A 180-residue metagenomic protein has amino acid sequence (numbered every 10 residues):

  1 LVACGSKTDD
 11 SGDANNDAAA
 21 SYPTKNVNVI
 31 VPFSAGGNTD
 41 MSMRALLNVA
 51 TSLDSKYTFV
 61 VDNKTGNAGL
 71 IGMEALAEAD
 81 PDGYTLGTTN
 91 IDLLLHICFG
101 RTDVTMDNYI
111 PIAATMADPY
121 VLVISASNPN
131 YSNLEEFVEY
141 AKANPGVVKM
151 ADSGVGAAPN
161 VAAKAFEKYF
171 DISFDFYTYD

Functional and structural regions predicted by a protein language model:
L1-N28: Short, low-complexity disordered leader/linker segments with a strong preference for bacterial N-terminal type II
T24-S34, F59-D62, T85-T88, I110 (+2 more regions): Short, well-ordered beta-strand elements
V29-M43, T65-N67, A151-A158: Extracytoplasmic "Venus flytrap"
T39-K56, N160-Y169: Short, polar/charged alpha-helical segment
K56-E74: Early extracytoplasmic/lumenal segment of secretory-pathway proteins
E78-T85, C98-D180: Hinge/capping helix and adjacent helix->loop/strand transition within the periplasmic-binding protein
T88-L93, M116: Beta->alpha turn/N-cap motifs
